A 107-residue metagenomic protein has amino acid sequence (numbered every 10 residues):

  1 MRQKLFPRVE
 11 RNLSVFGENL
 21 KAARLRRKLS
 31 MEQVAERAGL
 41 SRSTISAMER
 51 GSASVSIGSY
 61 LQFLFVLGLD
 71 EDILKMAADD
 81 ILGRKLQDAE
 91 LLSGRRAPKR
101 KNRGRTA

Functional and structural regions predicted by a protein language model:
R2-R26: A short, Lys/Arg-rich alpha-helix, primarily the initiator
E18, K28-S30, V55: Residue-level signal for the short linker/turn that defines the boundary of a DNA-recognition helix
R24, A35, L64: The alpha-helix within a helix-turn-helix
K28-S46: Short alpha-helical DNA-recognition segment
S52-F65: Short, basic-rich loop-to-helix N-cap that marks the start of a DNA-contacting helix
L74-A107: Short, charged recognition helix plus adjacent turn of helix-turn-helix-like nucleic-acid-binding domains
